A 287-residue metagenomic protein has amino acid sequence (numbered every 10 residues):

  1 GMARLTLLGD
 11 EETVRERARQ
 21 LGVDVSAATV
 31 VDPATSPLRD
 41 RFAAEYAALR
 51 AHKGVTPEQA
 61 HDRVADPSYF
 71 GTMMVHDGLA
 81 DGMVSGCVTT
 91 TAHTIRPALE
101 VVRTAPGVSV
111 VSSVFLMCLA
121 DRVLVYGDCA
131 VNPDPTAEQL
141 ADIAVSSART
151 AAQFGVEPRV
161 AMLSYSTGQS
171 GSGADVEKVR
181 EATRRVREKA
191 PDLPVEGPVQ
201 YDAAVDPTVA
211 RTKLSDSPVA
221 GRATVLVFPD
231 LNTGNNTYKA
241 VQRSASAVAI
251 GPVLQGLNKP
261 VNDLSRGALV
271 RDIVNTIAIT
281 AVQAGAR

Functional and structural regions predicted by a protein language model:
G1-R287: Anion-binding alpha/beta catalytic cores of soluble intermediary-metabolism enzymes, centered on
